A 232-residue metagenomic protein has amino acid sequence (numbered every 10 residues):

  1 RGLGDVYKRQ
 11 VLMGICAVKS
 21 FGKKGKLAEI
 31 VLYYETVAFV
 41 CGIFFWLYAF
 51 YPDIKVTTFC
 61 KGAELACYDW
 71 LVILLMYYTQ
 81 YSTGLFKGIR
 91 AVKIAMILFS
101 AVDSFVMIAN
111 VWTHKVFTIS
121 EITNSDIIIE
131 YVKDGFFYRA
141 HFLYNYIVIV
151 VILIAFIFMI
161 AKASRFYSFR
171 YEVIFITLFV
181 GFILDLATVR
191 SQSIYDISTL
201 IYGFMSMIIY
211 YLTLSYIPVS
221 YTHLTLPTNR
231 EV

Functional and structural regions predicted by a protein language model:
G2-Q10, T222-T228: Conserved small/polar residues in nucleotide/adenosyl-binding loops
D5, A109-L153: Extracellular-loop-to-transmembrane junctions of the mid-late helices
D5, K61-D69, F137-V148, T199-M205: Alpha-helical transmembrane segments of polytopic membrane proteins
D5-D53, C60-Y77, M96-W112, I174-R190: Hydrophobic alpha-helical transmembrane segments of multi-pass membrane proteins
M13-C16, L74-Y78, F142-R165, Y211-T213: Alpha-helical transmembrane segments in multipass membrane proteins, preferentially the mid-helix core
V18-V31, Q80-V92, I160-R170: Membrane-interface helix-boundary motifs at transmembrane edges
K23-L27, D53-F59, G88-A91, K133-A140 (+1 more regions): Membrane-interfacial loop-to-transmembrane-helix junctions in polytopic alpha-helical membrane proteins
F45, K162-L224: Interfacial "cap-and-anchor" motif at the non-cytosolic start of specific transmembrane alpha-helices
